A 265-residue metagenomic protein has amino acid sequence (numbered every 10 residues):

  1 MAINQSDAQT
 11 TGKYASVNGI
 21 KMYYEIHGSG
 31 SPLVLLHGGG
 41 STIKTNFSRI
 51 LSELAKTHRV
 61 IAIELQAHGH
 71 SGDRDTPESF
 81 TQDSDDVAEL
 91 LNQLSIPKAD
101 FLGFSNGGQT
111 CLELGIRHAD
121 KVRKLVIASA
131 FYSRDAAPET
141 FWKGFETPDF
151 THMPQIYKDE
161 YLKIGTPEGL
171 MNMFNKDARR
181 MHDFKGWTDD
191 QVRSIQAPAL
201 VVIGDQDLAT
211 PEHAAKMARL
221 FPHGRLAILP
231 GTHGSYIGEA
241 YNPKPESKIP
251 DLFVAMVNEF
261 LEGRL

Functional and structural regions predicted by a protein language model:
M1-L33, T57-H58, A255-L265: Alpha/beta-hydrolase fold catalytic core
I20-H70: Conserved HGGG/HGGXW glycine-rich cap/lid loop of the alpha/beta-hydrolase fold
A62-L102, P243-D251: Active-site loop/oxyanion-hole signature of alpha/beta-hydrolase fold enzymes
Q109-R117, R123-Y157: Flexible "cap/lid" loop of the alpha/beta hydrolase fold
N175-Q191, D205: Active-site nucleophile elbow and catalytic-triad environment of alpha/beta-hydrolase enzymes
I195, V201-I203: Short beta-strand/loop motif that positions the catalytic acidic residue of the alpha/beta-hydrolase fold
L208-H213: Conserved alpha/beta-hydrolase "acid-adjacent" motif
P230-L265: Catalytic active-site module of serine/aspartate enzymes centered on a nucleophile-bearing elbow/loop
